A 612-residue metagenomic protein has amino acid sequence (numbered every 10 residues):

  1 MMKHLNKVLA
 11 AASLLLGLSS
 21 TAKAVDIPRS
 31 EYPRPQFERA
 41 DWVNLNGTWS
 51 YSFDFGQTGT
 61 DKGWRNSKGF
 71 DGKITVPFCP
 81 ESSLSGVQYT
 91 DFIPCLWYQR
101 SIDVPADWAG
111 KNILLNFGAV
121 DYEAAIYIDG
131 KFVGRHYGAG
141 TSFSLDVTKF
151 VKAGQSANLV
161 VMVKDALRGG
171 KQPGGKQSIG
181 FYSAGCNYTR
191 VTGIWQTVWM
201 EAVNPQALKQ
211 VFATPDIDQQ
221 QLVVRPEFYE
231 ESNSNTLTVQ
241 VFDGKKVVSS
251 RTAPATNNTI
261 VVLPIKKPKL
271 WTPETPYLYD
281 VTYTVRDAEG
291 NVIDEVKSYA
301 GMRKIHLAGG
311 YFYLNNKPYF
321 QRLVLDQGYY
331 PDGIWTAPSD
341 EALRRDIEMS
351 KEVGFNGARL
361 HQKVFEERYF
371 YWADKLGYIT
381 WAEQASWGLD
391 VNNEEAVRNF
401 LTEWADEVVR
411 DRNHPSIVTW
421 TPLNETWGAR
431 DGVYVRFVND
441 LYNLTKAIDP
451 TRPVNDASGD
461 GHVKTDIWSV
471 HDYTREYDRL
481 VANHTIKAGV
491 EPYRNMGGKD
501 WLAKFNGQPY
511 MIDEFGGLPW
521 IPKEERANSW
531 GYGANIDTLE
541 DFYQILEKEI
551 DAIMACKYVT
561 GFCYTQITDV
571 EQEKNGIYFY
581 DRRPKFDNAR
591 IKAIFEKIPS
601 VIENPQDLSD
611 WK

Functional and structural regions predicted by a protein language model:
M1-A10: Bacterial N-terminal signal peptides that target proteins for export
A10-G17: Bacterial N-terminal signal peptides
A24-G86, M162, A166-K171, G244 (+2 more regions): Accessory carbohydrate-binding/adhesion or oligomerization-edge regions at the termini of glycan-active proteins
P35-Q36, Y51-F55, Y89, I93-L208 (+5 more regions): Accessory beta-strand-rich segments of carbohydrate-active enzymes
Q36-R39, V211-F212, T282-S350, N455: N-terminal carbohydrate-binding accessory modules
I128, Q221-P254, V261, V281: Beta-strand-rich binding/interaction modules
A202-S232, P599-K612: Surface beta-strand/loop "capping" patches
R345-S350, G357-R582, R590-A593, N604-W611: Substrate-binding/catalytic cleft of secreted carbohydrate-active enzymes, primarily glycoside hydrolases
